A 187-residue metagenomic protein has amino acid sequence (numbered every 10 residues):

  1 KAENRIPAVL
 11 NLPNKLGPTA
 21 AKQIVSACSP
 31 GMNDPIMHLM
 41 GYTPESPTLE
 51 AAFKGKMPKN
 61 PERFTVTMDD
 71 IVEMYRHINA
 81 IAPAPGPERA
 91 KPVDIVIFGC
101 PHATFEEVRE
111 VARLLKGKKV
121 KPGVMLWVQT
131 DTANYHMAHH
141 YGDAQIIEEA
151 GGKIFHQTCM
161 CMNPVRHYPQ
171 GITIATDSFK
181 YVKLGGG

Functional and structural regions predicted by a protein language model:
K1-W127: Intrinsically disordered, low-complexity segments enriched in small residues
N14, G41-T43, H102, T132 (+2 more regions): A broadly conserved detector of short glycine/acidic/proline-rich loop/turn motifs that flank catalytic sites and bind
A52-K56, G142-Q145, R166-D177: Short, surface-exposed amphipathic charged segments that create phosphate/polyanion-binding patches used for binding
V93, G151, Q170-I172: Short, well-ordered alpha-helix to beta-strand connector turns
A103-T104, K119-Y168: Extended C-terminal subregions enriched in glycine
R109-E110, H140-Y141, G187: Short amphipathic alpha-helical segments
M160-C161, H167-G187: Peripheral docking tails and interdomain loops at the edges of cofactor- or intermediate-handling domains
